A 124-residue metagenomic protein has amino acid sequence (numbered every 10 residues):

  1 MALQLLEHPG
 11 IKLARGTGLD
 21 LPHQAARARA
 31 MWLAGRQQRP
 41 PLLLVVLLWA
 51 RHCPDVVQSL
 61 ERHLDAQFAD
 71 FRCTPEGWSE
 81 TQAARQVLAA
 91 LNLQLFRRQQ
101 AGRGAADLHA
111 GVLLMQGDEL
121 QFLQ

Functional and structural regions predicted by a protein language model:
M1-R72, Q100-F122: N-terminal entry segment of metal-dependent catalytic domains or homologous docking segments
L64-Q99: Helix-loop-helix
